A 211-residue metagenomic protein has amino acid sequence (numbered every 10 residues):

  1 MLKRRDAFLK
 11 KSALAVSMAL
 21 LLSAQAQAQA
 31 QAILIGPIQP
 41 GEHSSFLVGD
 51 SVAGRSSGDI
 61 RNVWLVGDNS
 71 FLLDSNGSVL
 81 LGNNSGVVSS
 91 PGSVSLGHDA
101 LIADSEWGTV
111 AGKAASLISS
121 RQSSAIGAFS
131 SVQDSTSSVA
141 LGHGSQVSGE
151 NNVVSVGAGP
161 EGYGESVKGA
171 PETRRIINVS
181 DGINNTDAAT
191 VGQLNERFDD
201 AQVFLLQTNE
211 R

Functional and structural regions predicted by a protein language model:
M1-Q29: Gram-negative bacterial Sec-dependent N-terminal signal peptides
A30-L73, G77-R211: Small/polar residue-rich beta-strand/coil "junction" motifs that cap repeat-based extracellular fibers
